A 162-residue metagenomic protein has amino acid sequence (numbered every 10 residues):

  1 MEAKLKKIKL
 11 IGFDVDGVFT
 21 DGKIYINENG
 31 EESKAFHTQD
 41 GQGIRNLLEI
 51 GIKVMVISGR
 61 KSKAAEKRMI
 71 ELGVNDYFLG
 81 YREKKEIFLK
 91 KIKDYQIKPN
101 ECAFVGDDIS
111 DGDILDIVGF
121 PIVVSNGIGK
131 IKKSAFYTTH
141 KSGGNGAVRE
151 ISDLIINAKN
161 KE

Functional and structural regions predicted by a protein language model:
M1-E83: Alpha-helical substrate-recognition element adjacent to the catalytic core
G30, K34, E71, K85-E162: Mg2+-dependent phosphoryl-transfer enzymes with acidic/Ser/Thr/Gly-rich catalytic loops
